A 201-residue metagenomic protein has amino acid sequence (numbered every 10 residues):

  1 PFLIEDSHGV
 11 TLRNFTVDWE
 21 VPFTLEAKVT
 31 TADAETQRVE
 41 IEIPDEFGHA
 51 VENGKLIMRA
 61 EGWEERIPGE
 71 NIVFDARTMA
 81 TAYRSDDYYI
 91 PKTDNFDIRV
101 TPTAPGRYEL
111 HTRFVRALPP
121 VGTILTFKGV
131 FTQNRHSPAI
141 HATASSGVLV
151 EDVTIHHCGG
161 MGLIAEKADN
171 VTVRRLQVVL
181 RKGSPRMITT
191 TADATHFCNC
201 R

Functional and structural regions predicted by a protein language model:
P1-R201: Extracellular/periplasmic carbohydrate-active domains that bind, remodel, or depolymerize complex polysaccharides
